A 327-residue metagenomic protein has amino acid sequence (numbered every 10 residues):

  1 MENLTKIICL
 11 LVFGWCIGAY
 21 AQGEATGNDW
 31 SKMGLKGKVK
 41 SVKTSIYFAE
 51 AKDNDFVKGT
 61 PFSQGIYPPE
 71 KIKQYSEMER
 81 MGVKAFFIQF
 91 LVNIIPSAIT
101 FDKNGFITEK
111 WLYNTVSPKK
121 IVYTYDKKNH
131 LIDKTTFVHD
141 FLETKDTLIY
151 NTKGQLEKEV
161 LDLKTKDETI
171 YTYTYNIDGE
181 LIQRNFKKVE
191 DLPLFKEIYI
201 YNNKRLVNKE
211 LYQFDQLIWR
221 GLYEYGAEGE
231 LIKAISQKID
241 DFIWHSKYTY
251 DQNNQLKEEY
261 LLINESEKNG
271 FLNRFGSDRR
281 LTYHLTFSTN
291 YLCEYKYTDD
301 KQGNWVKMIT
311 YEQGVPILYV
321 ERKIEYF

Functional and structural regions predicted by a protein language model:
M1-T26: Bacterial Sec-dependent N-terminal signal peptides
Q22-F327: Buried hydrophobic residues that stabilize the cores of well-folded domains
